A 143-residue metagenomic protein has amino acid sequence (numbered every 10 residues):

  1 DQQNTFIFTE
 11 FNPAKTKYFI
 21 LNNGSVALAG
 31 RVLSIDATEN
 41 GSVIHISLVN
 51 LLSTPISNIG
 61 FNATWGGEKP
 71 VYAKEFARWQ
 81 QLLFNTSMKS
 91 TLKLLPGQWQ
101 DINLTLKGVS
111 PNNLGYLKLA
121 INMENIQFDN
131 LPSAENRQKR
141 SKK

Functional and structural regions predicted by a protein language model:
D1-L33, A37-V43, N136-K143: Membrane engagement elements in two modes
S25, E39-G41, N58, G97-D101: A general secondary-structure signal for short beta-strands and their flanking turns/coil in non-transmembrane regions
L28-G30, I44, I59-F61, I102-L104 (+1 more regions): Hydrophobic residues positioned within well-ordered beta-strands of beta-sheet architectures
I46-S53: Asparagine-centered strand-capping/turn motif at beta-strand->loop junctions
T54-P96: The feature marks short-to-medium sequence segments in extracytoplasmic or secretory-pathway proteins
T64-E68, M123-F128: Short edge-strand/loop segments of extracellular domains
R78-Q127: Short, solvent-exposed, Trp/other aromatic-anchored flexible loops in extracytoplasmic proteins
